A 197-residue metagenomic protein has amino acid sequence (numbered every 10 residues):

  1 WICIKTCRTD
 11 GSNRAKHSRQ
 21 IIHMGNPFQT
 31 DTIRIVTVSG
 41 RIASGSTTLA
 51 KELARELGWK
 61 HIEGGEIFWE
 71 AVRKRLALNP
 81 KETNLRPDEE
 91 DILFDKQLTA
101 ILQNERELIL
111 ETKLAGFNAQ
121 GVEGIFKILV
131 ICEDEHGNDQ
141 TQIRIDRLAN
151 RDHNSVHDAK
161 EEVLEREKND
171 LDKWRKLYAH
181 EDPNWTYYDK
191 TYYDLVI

Functional and structural regions predicted by a protein language model:
N26-T32: Phosphate-binding P-loop
T32-I35, R106: Pre-Walker A (Motif I) flank of P-loop NTPase domains
V38-K51: Glycine-rich phosphate-binding P-loop
R55-I62: Post-Walker A helix-loop "phosphate-sensing" segment adjacent to the P-loop in P-loop NTPases
E63-E123, N138-Q142, D146, H153-E162 (+1 more regions): ATP-dependent small-molecule kinase phosphotransfer cores that center on conserved nucleotide phosphate-binding segments
V122-F126, T191-D194: Short glycine-/polar-rich loops that comprise or flank the Walker A/P-loop and associated switch/sensor motifs
N154-I197: Small-molecule kinase domains that catalyze NTP-dependent phosphoryl transfer to phosphate-bearing small molecules
